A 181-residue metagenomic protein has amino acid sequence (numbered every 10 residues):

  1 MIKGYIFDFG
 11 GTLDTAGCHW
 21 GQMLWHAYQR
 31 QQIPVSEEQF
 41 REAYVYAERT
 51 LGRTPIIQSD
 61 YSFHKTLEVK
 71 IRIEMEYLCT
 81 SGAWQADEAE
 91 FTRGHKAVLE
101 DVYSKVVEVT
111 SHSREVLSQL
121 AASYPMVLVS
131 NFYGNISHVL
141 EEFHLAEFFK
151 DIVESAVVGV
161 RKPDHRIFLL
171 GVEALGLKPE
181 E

Functional and structural regions predicted by a protein language model:
I2-S111: N-terminal helical cap/lid subdomain that shapes the substrate entry/recognition surface in HAD-like hydrolases
W25, R72, S118, S137 (+1 more regions): Short glycine-/small-residue-rich flexible loop motifs, especially phosphate/cofactor-binding loops
Q29, E115-S118, E173: Surface-exposed alpha-helical segments enriched in charged/polar residues
P34, L120-A122, L145, K178: Short, structurally constrained coil/turn elements that cap an alpha-helix or connect an alpha-helix to the following
V69, S111, E115, R166-L170: Short, contiguous clusters of charged residues that form electrostatic/catalytic patches at enzyme active sites, used
E88-E141, S155: Substrate-recognition element of Asp-dependent hydrolases with the DxDx(T/V) motif
V107-E108, V127-E181: Substrate-recognition "cap/lid" segment bordering the active-site pocket of phosphatases
